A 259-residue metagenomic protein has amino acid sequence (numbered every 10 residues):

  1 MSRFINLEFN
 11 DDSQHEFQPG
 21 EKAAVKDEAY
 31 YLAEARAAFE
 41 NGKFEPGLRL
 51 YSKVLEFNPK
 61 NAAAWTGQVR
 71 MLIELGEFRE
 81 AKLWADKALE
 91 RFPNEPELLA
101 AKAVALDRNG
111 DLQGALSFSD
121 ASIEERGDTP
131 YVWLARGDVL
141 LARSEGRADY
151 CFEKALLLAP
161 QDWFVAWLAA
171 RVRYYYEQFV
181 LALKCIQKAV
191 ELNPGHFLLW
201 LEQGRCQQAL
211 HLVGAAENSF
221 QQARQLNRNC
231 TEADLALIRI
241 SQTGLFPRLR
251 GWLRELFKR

Functional and structural regions predicted by a protein language model:
D11-Y30: TPR-adjacent "capping" and linker segments in tetratricopeptide-repeat scaffold/adaptor proteins
K22, K53-E56, D86-E90, D120-E124 (+4 more regions): Conserved structural position within tetratricopeptide repeats
A24-F57, A63, G67-E74, V104 (+2 more regions): Alpha-helical segment of the N-proximal tetratricopeptide repeat
E28-A29, A62-A63, P96-E97, D128-Y131 (+3 more regions): Helix-start (N-cap) detector for alpha-helical repeat units in TPR-like alpha-solenoids, especially tetratricopeptide
N41-R49, L75-K87, N109-A121, L140-K154 (+3 more regions): Structural signature of tandem alpha-helical TPR/SEL1-like repeats, specifically the intra-repeat loop/turn
R70, V104, Y131-L134, D138-E145 (+2 more regions): Alpha-helical adaptor scaffolds
